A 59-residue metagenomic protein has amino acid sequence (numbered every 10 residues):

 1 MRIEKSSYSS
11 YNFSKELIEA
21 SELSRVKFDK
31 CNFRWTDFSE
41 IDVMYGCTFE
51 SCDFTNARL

Functional and structural regions predicted by a protein language model:
M1-L59: Tandem repeat scaffolds
